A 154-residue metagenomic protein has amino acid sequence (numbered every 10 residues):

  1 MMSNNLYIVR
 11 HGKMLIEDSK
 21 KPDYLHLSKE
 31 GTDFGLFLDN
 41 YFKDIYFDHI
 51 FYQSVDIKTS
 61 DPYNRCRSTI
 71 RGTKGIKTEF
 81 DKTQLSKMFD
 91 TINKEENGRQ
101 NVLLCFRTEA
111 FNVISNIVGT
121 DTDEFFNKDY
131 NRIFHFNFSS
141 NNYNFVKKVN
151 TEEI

Functional and structural regions predicted by a protein language model:
M2-E95, A110-I154: Active-site-proximal alpha-helix that buttresses catalytic centers in soluble enzyme cores
L6, R99-C105: Residue-level preference for the first positions of well-ordered beta-strands
